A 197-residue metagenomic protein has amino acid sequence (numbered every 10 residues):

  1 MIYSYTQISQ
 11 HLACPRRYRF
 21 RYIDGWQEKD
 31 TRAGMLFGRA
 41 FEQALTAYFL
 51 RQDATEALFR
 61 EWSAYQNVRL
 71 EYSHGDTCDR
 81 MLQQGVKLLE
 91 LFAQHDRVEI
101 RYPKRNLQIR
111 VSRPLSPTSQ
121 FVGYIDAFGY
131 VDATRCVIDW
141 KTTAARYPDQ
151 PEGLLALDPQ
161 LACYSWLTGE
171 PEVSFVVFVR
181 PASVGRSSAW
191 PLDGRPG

Functional and structural regions predicted by a protein language model:
M1-I8: Short acidic, Pro/Gly- and aromatic-enriched capping/linker segments at domain boundaries
I2, N67, P151-L154, S165-G197: Metal-dependent nuclease catalytic regions and adjoining charged, substrate-binding loops involved in nucleic-acid end
I8-R51, Q108: Nuclease catalytic cores
C14, F41-E42, G85, A127 (+2 more regions): A residue-level signal for conserved active-site and pocket-lining positions in enzyme catalytic cores
P15-E28, W62-E71, V137, T143-R146: Short amphipathic alpha-helical segments and their helix-coil junctions
A33, F37, M81, L157-Q160: Hydrophobic (often cysteine-bearing) scaffold residues that line and stabilize catalytic clefts of nucleotide/cofactor
Q43-R110, P114, P196: A non-catalytic, helix-rich entry segment at domain boundaries
I109-E170, P181-A182: Non-catalytic protein-protein interaction segments used by genome-maintenance enzymes to assemble and couple activities
